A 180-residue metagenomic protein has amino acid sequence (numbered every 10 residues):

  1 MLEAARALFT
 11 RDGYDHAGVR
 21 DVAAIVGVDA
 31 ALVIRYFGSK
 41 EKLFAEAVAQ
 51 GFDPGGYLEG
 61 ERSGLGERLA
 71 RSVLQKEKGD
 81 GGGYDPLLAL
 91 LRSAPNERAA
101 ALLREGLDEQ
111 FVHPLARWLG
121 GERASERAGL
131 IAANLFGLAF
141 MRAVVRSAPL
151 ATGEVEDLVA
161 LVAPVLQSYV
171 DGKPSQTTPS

Functional and structural regions predicted by a protein language model:
A4-K42, E46: Helix-turn-helix
L8, P54-G55, K76, S93-E97 (+3 more regions): Alpha-helix C-capping/helix-to-loop hinge sites
V48, K78-Q110: Amphipathic alpha-helical segments used for helix-helix packing
G51: Phosphate-rich cofactor/ligand-interacting catalytic cores and adjacent structured alpha/beta frameworks
P54-L88: Hydrophobic alpha-helical connector segments
V73, L87-A94, I131-L135, A139: Short alpha-helical scaffolding segments that buttress acidic/His motifs in well-ordered protein cores
A100-D108, A116-Y169, K173-S180: Hydrophobic/aromatic-rich alpha-helical bundle segments in the mid-to-C-terminal region
